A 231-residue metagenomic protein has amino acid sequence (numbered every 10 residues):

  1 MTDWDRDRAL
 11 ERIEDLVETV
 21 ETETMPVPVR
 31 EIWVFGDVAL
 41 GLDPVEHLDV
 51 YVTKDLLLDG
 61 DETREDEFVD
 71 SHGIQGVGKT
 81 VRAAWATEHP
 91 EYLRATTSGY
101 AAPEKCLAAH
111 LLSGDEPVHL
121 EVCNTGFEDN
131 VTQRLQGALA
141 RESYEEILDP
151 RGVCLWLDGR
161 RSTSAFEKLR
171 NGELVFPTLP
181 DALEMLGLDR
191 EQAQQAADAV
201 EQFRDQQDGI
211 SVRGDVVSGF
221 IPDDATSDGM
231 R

Functional and structural regions predicted by a protein language model:
M1-V45, K54-R231: Catalytic core of pol beta-like nucleotidyltransferases
Y51: Glycine/proline-rich, positively charged, aromatic-decorated active-site loop/lid region on the catalytic face
